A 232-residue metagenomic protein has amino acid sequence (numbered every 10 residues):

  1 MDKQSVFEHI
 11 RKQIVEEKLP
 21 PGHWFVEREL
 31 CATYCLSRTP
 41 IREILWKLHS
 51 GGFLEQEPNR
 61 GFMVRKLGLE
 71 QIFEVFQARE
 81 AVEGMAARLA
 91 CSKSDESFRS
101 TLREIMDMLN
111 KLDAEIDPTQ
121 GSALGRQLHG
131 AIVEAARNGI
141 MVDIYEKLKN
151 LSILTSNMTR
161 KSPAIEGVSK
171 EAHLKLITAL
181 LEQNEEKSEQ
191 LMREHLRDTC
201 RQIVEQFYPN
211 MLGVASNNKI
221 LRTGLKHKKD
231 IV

Functional and structural regions predicted by a protein language model:
M1-S92, V204-V232: Short linear motifs at protein or domain termini
K3, D95, P118, S162 (+1 more regions): Flexible, glycine- and charge-enriched loops at secondary-structure boundaries
T39, T159, T199: Ser/Thr-centric signal marking residues that sit in or immediately flank functional binding/regulatory motifs
L54-E55, L148-N150, I165-G167: Mobile beta-alpha loop/short-helix "lid" or hinge segments that flank ligand
N59, V82, E104, V168-E171: Alpha-helix N-cap/N′ positions at the starts of helices
G68-L69, T155-T159: Short alpha-helical transmembrane interface motifs in multi-pass membrane proteins
V75, S92-N157, K170-E182, E186-D198: Conserved amphipathic alpha-helical segments that form helical-bundle/coiled-coil interaction surfaces
I165-V232: C-terminal regulatory/effector modules of DNA-binding transcriptional regulators
